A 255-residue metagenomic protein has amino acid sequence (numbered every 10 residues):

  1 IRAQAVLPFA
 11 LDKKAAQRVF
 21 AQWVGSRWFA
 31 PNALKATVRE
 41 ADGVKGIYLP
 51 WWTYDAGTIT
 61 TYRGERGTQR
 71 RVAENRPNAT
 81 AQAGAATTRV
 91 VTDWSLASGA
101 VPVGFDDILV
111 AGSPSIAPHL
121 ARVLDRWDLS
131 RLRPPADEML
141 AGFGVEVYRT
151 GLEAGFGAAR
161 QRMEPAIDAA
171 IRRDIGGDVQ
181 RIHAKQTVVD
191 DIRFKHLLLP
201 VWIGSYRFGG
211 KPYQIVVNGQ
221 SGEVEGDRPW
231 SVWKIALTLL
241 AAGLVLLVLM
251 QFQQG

Functional and structural regions predicted by a protein language model:
I1-R207, P212: Charged, low-complexity helical/coil segments in non-catalytic cytosolic or luminal regions
A33-L34, P77-A81, P229-S231, L240-A242 (+1 more regions): Glycine-rich loops and low-complexity Gly/Arg-rich segments that provide flexible linkers or classic glycine-based
T68, A73-N75, A236-A241, F252: A generic membrane alpha-helix/interface feature
K195-V245: Extended hydrophobic
L247-G255: Juxtamembrane boundary at the C-terminal end of a transmembrane helix
